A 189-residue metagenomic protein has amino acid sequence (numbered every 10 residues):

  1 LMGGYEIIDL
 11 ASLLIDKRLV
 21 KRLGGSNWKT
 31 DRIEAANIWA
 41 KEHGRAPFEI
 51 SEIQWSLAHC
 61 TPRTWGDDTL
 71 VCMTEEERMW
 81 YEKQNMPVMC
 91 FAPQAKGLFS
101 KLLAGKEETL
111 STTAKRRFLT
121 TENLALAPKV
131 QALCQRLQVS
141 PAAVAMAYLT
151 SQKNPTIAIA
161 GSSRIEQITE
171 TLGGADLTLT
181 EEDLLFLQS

Functional and structural regions predicted by a protein language model:
L1-Q188: Beta/alpha (TIM)-barrel catalytic core signal, keyed to glycine-rich beta->alpha loops juxtaposed to Asp/Glu that bind
